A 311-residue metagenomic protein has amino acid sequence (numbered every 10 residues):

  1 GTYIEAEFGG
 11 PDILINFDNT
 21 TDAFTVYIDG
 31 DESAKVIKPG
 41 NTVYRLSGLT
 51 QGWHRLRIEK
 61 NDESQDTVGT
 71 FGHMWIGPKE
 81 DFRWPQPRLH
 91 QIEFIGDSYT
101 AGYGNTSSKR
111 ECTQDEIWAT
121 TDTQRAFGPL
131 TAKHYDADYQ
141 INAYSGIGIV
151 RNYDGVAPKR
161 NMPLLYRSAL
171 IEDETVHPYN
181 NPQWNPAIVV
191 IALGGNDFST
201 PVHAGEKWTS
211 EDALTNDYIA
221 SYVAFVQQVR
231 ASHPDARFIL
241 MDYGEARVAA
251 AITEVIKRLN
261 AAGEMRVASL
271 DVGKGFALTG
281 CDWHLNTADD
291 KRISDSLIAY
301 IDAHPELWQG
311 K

Functional and structural regions predicted by a protein language model:
G1, E111-D212, A246-T253, H284: Conserved SGNH/GDSL esterase-like catalytic core that processes O-acyl groups on lipids and polysaccharides
G1-I95, Y99-T120, E306-K311: N-terminal secretory targeting modules
F82-P85, T175-N185, Q227-H233, E306-Q309: Surface-exposed acidic, glycine-flexible loop patches that form ligand/cofactor-binding and adhesion interfaces
Q91-I95, T100, Y139-A143, A187-A192 (+2 more regions): Structural recognition of the beta-strand scaffold that forms the well-ordered cores of secreted hydrolase catalytic
T100, D136, Q140, G194 (+4 more regions): Sec-exported extracytoplasmic/periplasmic mature domains
R125, P129, K133, N216 (+6 more regions): Solvent-exposed, polar/charged alpha-helical surfaces in well-ordered, non-transmembrane soluble domains, broadly
A192-D197, Y222-V255: Active-site segments of SGNH/GDSL-like serine hydrolases that catalyze O-acetyl group transfer/hydrolysis on lipids
Y243-K311: Catalytic His-Asp segment of secreted/periplasmic serine-dependent ester chemistry enzymes
